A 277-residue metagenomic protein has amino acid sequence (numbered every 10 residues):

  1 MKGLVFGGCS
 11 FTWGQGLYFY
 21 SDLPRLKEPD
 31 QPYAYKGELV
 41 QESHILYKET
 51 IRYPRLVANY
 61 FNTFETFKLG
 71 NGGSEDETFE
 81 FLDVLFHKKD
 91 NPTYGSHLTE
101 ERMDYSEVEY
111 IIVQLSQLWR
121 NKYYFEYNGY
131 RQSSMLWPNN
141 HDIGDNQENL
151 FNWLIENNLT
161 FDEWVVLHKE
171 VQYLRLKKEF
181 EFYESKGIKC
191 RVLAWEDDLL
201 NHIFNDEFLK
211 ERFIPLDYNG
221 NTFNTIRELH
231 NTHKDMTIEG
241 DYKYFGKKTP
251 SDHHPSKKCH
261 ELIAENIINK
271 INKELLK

Functional and structural regions predicted by a protein language model:
M1-L85, K89, P255-L262: Serine-esterase "nucleophile elbow" of acetyl-processing enzymes
F86-K257, E261-K277: Alpha-helical cap/lid subdomain in secreted, periplasmic, or secretory-pathway luminal O-acyl-processing enzymes
